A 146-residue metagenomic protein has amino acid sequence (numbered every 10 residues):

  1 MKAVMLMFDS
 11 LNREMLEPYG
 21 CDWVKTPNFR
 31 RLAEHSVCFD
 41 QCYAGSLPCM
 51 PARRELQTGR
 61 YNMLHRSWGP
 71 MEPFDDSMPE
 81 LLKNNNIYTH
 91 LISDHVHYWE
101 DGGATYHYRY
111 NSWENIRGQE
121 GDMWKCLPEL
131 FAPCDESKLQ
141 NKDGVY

Functional and structural regions predicted by a protein language model:
M1-V37, S46: Active-site-proximal N-terminal segment of extracellular/periplasmic enzymes that hydrolyze or transfer
L11, E34, C38, P51-A52 (+2 more regions): Residue-level signal for pocket-adjacent positions within structured domains
R13, C38, N62-R66: Short helix-loop boundary/capping segments at the starts of domains
P18, Y43, Q57: Short glycine/serine/threonine-biased micro-segments
D22-K25, A44, G69-D76: A short beta-strand-to-alpha-helix junction
V37-A44, Y88-D94: Conserved S-adenosyl-L-methionine
D40-R54: Short, surface-exposed acidic-centric catalytic microdomains
R53-Y146: Catalytic-site neighborhoods of secreted/periplasmic enzymes that process anionic sulfate/phosphate groups
